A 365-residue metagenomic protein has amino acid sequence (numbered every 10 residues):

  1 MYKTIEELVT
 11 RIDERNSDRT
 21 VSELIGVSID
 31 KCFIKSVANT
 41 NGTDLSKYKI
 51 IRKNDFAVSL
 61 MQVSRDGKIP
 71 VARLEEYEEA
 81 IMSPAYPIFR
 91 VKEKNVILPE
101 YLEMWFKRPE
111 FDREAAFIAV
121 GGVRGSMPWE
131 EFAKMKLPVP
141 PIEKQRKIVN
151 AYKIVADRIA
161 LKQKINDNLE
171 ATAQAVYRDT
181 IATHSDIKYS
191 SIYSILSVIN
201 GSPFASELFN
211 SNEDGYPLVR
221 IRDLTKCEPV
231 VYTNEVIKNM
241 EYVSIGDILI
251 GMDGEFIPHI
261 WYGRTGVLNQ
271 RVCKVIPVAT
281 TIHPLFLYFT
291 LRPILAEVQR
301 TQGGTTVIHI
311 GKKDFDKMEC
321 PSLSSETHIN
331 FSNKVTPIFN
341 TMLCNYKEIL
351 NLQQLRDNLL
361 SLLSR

Functional and structural regions predicted by a protein language model:
M1-N16, K134, P138-P203, L224-C227 (+2 more regions): Non-catalytic DNA-recognition/assembly elements of restriction-modification systems
K3-S59, V63, Y193-L208, D214-I245 (+2 more regions): Sequence-specific dsDNA recognition surfaces
K47-I50, F56, M240-E241, I250 (+1 more regions): His/acidic/aromatic-lined binding-pocket segments of jelly-roll/cupin-type domains and related regulatory beta-sandwich
K53, A57-K107, N239-I294, T301-G304 (+1 more regions): A short beta-sheet element
E79-A85, V120-V149, G266-C273, G304-S332: A short glycine-rich beta-alpha junction/loop motif
F106-F117, K136-P140: Well-ordered mid-protein domain cores that form the structural environment of catalytic cofactors
E110, A156, R292-L295, Q299 (+1 more regions): Short amphipathic alpha-helical signal-transduction/dimerization elements
